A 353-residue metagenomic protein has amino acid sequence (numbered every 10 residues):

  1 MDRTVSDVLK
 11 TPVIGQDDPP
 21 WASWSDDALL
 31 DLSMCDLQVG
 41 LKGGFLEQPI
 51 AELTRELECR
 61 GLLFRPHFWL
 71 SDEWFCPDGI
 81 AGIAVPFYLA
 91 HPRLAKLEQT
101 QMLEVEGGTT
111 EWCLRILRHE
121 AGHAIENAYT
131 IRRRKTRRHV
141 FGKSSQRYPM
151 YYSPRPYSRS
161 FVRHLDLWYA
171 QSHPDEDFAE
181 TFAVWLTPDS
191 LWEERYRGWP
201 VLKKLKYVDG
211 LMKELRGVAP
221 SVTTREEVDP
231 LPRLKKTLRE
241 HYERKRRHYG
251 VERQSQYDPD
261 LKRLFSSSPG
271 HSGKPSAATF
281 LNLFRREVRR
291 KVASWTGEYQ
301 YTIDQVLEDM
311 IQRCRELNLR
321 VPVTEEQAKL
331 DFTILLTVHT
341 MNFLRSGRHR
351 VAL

Functional and structural regions predicted by a protein language model:
D2-W24, L29-L32, E176-V351: Pan-zinc metallopeptidase signature
L37-K42, L165-H173, L191-G198: Active-site rim elements
L37-L97, G107, T337-L344: Auxiliary, metal-adjacent structural segments of Zn-dependent hydrolase domains
G107-R115, N127-S160: Post-HEXXH active-site segment of zinc metalloproteases
E111-R115, L167-F178, G198-V201: Active-site metal-coordination segments of metallo-dependent hydrolases
G122-T130, A183: Active-site-flanking alpha-helical
R147-Q171, E180, V184-P188: Conserved active-site neighborhood of enzyme catalytic/cofactor-binding cores
